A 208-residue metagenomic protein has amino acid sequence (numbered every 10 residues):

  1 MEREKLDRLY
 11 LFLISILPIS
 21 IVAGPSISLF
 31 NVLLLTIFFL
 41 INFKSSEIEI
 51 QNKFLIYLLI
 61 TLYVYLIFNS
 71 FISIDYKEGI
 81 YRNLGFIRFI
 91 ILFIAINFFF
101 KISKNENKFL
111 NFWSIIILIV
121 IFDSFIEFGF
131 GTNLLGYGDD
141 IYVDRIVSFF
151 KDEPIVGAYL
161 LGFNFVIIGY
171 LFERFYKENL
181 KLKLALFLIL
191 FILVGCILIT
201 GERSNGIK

Functional and structural regions predicted by a protein language model:
M1-E78, F98-S114, Y170-L184: Transmembrane signal-anchor hairpin modules in multi-pass inner-membrane enzymes, especially those that act on
L17, I67, I91, N107-I141 (+1 more regions): Alpha-helical transmembrane segments of multi-pass inner-membrane proteins
A23-S45, N83-I94, V156-I167, I207-K208: Membrane-embedded alpha-helical segments of multi-pass membrane proteins, especially the transmembrane helices
I72-Y81, L198-R203: Membrane-interface helix caps and helix-loop-helix hairpins in membrane proteins
E78-G85, D140-V147: Non-cytosolic membrane-interface motifs at loop->transmembrane helix junctions
R82, I96-F99, I146, C196 (+1 more regions): Short, flexible active-site loop motifs that bind/organize anionic cofactors or intermediates
